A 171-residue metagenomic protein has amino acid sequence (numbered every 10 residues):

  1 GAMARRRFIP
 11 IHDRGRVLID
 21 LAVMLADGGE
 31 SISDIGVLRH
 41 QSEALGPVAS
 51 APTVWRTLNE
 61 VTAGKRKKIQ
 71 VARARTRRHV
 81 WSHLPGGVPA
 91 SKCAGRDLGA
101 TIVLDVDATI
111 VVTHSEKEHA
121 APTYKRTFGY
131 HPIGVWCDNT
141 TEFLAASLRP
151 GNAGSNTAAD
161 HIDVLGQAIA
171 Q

Functional and structural regions predicted by a protein language model:
G1-G154, A158-Q171: Dynamic "connector" segments at or just before major functional cores
